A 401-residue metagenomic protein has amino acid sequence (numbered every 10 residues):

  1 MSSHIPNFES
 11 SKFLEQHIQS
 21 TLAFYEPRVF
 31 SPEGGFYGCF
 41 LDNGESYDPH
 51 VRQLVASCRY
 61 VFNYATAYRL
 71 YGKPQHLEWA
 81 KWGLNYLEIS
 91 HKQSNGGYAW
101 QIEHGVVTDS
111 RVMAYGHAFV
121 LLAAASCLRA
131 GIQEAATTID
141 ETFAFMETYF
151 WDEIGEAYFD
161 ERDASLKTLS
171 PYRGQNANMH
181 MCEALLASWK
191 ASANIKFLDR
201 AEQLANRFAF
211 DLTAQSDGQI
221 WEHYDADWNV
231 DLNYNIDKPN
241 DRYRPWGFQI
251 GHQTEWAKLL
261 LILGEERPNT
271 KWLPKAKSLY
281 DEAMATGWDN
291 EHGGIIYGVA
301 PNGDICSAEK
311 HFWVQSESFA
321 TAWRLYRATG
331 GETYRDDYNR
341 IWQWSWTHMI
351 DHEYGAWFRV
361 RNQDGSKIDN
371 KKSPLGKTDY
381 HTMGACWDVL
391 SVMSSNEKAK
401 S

Functional and structural regions predicted by a protein language model:
M1-S401: Glycan-recognition and catalytic cores of secretory/periplasmic carbohydrate-active enzymes
